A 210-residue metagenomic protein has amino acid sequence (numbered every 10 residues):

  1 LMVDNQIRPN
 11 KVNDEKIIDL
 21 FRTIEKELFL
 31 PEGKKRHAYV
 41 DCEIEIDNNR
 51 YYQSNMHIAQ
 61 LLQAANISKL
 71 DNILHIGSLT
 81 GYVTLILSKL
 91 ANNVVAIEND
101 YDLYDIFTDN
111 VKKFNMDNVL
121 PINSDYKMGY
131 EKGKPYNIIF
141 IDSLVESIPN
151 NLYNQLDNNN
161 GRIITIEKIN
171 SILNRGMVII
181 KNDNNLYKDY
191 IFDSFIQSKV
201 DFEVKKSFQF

Functional and structural regions predicted by a protein language model:
L1-I86, L90, L103-D117, I172 (+1 more regions): Class I SAM-dependent transferase core
N66-Y187: Conserved nucleotide-cofactor-binding alpha/beta core module
K205-F210: Positively charged
